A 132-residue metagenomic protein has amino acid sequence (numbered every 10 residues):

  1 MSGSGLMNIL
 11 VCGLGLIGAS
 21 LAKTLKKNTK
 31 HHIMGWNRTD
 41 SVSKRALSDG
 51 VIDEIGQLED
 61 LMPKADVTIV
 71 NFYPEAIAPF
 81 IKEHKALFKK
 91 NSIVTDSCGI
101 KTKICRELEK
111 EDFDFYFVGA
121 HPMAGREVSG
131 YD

Functional and structural regions predicted by a protein language model:
S2-L58: NAD(P)+-binding Rossmann beta1-loop-alpha1 motif at the extreme N-terminus of oxidoreductases
K30, F88-S92, F113-F115: A short helix->loop->beta-strand "cap" motif at the edges of active sites that frequently abuts
R38, F72-Y73, S97: Short beta->alpha hinge that forms the Motif I/post-I loop of the SAM-binding pocket
D40, G99, A124: Short, glycine/acidic-enriched loop or turn micro-motifs at the edges of active sites
S41-V42, A76, K101-I104: Conserved short alpha-helix immediately C-terminal to the canonical SAM/SAH-binding motif I of Rossmann-like
E59-F88, S92-I93: Rossmann-like NAD(P)-binding element
H84-L108: ADP-ribose/adenylate-binding Rossmann-like module
E111-D132: Rossmann-fold dinucleotide-binding core
